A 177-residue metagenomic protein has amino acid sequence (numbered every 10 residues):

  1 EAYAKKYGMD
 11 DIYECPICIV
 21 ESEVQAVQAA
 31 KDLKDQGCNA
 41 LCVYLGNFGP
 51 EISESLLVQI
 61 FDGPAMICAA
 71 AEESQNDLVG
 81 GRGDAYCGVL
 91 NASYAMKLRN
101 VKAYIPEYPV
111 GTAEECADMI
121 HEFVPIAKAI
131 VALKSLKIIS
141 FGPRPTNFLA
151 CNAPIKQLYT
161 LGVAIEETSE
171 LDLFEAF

Functional and structural regions predicted by a protein language model:
E1-S93, K97-V131, S135-I139, R144-F177: Metallocofactor- and cofactor-centric catalytic cores in central/energy metabolism, strongly enriched
